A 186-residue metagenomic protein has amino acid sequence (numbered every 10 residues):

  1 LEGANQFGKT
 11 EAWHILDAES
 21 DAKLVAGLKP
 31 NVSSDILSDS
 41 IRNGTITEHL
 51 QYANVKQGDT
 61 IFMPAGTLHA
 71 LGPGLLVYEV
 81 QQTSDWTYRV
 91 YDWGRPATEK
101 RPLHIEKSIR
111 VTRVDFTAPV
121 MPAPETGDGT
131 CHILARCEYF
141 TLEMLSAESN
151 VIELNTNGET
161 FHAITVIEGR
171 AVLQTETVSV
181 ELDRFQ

Functional and structural regions predicted by a protein language model:
L1-Q57, G72-R170, Q174-E176, V180: Active-site region of the double-stranded beta-helix
